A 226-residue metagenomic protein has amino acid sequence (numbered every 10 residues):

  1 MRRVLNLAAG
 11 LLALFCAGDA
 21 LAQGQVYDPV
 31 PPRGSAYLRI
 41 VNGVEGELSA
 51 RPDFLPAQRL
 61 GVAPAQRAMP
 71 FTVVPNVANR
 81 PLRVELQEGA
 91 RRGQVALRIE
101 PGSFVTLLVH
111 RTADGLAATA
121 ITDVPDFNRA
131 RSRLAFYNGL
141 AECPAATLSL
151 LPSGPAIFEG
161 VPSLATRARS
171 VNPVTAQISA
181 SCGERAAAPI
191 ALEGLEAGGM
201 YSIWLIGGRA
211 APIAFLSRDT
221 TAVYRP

Functional and structural regions predicted by a protein language model:
M1-A8: Bacterial N-terminal signal peptides that target proteins for export
G10-L14: Hydrophobic alpha-helical membrane-embedded or membrane-associated segments
A17-G18: N-terminal signal peptide c-region/cleavage motif recognized by signal peptidases
A22-P226: Intrinsically disordered, low-complexity polar regions and short flexible loop motifs
